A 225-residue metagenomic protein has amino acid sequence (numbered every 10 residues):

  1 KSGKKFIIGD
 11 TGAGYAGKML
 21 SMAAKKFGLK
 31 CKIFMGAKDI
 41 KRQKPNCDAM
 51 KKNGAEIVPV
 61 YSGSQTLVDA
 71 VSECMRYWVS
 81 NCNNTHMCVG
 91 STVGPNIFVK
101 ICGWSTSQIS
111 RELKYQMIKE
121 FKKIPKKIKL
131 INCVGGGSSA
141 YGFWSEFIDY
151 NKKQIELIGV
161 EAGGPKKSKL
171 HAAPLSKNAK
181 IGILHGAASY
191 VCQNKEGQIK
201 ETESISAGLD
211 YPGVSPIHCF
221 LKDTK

Functional and structural regions predicted by a protein language model:
S2-A23, F27-G36, K126-S139, L157-V160: A short, small-residue-rich loop immediately preceding and capping a beta-strand
S2-K5, F27-C31, N53-A55, N81-H86 (+3 more regions): Short coil/turn connectors at secondary-structure junctions
T11, Y15-C74, K167-A179: Active-site-proximal loop->helix
T11-G12, G36-A37, Y61-S62, V89-V93 (+4 more regions): Fold-independent oxyanion-binding glycine-rich loops and adjacent beta-strand/coil segments at enzyme active sites
G36, I40, V60-S64, P95-S107 (+5 more regions): Hydrophobic alpha-helical scaffolding
T66-W78, N84-T85, V89-Q154: Glycine-rich ThDP/TPP pyrophosphate-binding loop and its adjacent helix/strand module within ThDP-dependent enzymes
V71-I97, F121, D149-K152, G159-K225: Active-site/ligand-binding loops adjacent to catalytic centers
